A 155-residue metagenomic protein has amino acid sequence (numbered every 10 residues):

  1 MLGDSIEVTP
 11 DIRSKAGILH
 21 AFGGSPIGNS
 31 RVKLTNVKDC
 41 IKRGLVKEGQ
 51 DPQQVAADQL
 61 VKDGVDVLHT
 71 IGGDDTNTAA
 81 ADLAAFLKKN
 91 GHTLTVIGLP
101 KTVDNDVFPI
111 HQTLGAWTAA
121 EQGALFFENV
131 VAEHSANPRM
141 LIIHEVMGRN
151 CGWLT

Functional and structural regions predicted by a protein language model:
M1-D63: Glycine-rich nucleotide/cofactor/substrate-binding loop typically near the N-terminus or early in the first domain
M1-L2, T35, D51-Q54, D74-D82 (+2 more regions): Short glycine/serine/threonine-rich phosphate/pyrophosphate-binding segments that cradle anionic phosphate groups
G17-A21, Q59-D63, L87-G91, E133-R139: Solvent-exposed alpha-helices and their adjacent loops that cap or buttress functional pockets in soluble metabolic
G49-Q54, V61, A116-V130, G152-W153: Hydrophobic alpha-helical segments within soluble ligand-binding/sensing domains
D66-D75, I142-H144: A short, small-residue-rich loop immediately preceding and capping a beta-strand
A84-T113, T118-Q122: Short, acidic/small-residue loops that bind anionic groups at enzyme active sites
H134-T155: Conserved anion/nucleotide-ligand pocket segment
